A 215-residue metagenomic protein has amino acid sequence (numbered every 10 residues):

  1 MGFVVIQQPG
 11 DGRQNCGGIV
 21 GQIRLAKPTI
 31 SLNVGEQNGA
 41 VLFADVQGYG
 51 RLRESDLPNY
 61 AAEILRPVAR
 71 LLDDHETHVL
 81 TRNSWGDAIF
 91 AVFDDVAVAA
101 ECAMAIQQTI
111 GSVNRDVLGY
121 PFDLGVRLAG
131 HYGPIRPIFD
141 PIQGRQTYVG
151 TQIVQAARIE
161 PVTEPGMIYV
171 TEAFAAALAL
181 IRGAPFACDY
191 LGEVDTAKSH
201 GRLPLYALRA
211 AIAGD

Functional and structural regions predicted by a protein language model:
Q8-N15: Residues flanking N-terminal targeting/processing segments that define the start of mature chains
C16, V20-G21, A156-A157: Short amphipathic alpha-helical segments
I23-C102, T109: Catalytic NTP-binding/metal-coordinating core of nucleotidyl cyclase/transferase enzymes
V92-I212: Catalytic beta-strand-to-alpha-helix segment of the class III nucleotidyl cyclase homology domain
